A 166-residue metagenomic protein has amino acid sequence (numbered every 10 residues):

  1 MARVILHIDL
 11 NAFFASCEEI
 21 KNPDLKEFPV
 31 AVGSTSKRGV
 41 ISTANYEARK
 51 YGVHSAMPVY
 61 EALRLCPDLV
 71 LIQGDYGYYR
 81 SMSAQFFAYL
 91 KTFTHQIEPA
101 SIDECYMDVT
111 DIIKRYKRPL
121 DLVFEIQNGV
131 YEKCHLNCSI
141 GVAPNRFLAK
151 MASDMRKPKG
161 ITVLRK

Functional and structural regions predicted by a protein language model:
M1-K166: Gly/Gly-Pro- and Ser/Thr-rich, intrinsically disordered tail segments characteristic of DNA damage-repair and tolerance
